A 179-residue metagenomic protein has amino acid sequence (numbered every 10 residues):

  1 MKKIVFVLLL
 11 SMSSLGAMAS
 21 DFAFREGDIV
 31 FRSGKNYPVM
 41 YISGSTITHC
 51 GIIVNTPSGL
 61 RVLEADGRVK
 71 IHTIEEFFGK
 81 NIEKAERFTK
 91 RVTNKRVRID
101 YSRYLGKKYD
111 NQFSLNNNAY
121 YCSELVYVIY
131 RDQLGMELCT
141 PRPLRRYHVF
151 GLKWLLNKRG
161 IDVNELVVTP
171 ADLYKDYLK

Functional and structural regions predicted by a protein language model:
I4-S13: Sec-dependent N-terminal signal peptides
G16-D21: Boundary at the C-terminal end of the N-terminal hydrophobic targeting segment
I29-T89, K107-Y120: Glycine-rich catalytic cores of cysteine/serine-nucleophile enzymes that process amide/ester linkages in cell-envelope
T93-Y101, N118, C122-L125: Stable alpha-helical elements in mature extracytoplasmic
F113-K179: Activation targets extended, charge/polar-rich intrinsically disordered C-terminal tails
